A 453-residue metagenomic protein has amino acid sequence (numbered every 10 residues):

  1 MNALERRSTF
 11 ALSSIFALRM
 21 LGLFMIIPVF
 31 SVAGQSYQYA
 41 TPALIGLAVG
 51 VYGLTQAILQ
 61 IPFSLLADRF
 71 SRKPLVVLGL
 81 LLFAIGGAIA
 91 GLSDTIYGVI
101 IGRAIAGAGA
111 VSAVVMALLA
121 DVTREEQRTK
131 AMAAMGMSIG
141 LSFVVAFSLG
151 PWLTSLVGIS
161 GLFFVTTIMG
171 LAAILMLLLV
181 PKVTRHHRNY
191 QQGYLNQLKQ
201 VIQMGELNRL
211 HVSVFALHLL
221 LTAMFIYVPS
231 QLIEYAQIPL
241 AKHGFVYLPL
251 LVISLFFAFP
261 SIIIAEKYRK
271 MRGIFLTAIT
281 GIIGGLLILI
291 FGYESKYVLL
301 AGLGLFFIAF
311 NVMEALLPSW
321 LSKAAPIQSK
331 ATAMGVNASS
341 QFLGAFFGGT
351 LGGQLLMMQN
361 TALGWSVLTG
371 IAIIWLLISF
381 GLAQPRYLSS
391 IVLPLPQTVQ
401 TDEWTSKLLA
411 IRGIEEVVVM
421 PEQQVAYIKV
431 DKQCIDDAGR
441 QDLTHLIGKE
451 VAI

Functional and structural regions predicted by a protein language model:
M1-L4, P181-S213: Juxtamembrane intracellular "pre-TM" segments in multi-pass secondary transporters
P28-A43, I226-K242: Short amphipathic helix-loop junctions that connect adjacent transmembrane helices in Major Facilitator Superfamily/SLC
I58-D94: Conserved MFS/SLC helix-loop-helix module at the cytosolic interface between two early adjacent transmembrane helices
Q60-S71, F257-K270: Helix-to-loop junctions at the C-terminal end of transmembrane segments in multipass secondary transporters
R69-G79, E266-I279: Cytoplasmic membrane-interface "Motif A"-like loop-to-helix N-cap segments of 12-TM Major Facilitator Superfamily
G102-I139: Cytoplasmic helix-loop-helix junction between adjacent transmembrane helices in 12-TM secondary transporters
M135-L178: Helix-loop-helix hairpin linking two adjacent transmembrane segments in secondary transporters
I168-H186, W375-A383: C-terminal membrane-cytosol helix-exit motif in multi-pass small-molecule transporters
